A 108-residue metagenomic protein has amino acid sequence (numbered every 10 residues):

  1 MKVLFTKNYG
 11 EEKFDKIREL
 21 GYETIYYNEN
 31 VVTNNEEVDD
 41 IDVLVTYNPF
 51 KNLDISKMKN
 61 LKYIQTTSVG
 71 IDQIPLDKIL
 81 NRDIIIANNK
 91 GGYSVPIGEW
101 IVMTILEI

Functional and structural regions predicted by a protein language model:
M1-V43: N-terminal glycine-/charge-rich "phosphate-binding" loop or analogous flexible N-terminal tail
D42-I108: Phosphate/diphosphate ligand-binding glycine-rich loop within oxidoreductases
